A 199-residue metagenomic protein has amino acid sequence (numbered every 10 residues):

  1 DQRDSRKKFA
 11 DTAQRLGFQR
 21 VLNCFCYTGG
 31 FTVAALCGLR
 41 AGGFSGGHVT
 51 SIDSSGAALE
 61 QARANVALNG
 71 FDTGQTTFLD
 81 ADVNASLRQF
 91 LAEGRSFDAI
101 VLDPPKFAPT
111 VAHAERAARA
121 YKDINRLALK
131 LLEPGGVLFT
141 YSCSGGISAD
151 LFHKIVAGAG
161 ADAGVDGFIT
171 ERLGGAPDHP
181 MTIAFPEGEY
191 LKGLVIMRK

Functional and structural regions predicted by a protein language model:
G17-Y27: Conserved class I S-adenosyl-L-methionine
V21, G42-D53: Short beta-strand element of Class I
T28-G46: Conserved SAM-binding loop of SAM-dependent methyltransferases across substrates and taxa, primarily the Class I
R40, L132-P134: Helix-to-beta-strand junctions that scaffold the AdoMet/dcAdoMet cofactor pocket in Class I SAM-dependent enzymes
D53-A57, A120: Short beta->alpha hinge that forms the Motif I/post-I loop of the SAM-binding pocket
A57-V101: S-adenosyl-L-methionine
F97-L127: Mobile active-site "lid"/loop adjacent to the S-adenosyl-L-methionine
D123, V137-K199: C-terminal catalytic and target-recognition region of SAM-dependent MTase-like enzymes, primarily methyltransferases
